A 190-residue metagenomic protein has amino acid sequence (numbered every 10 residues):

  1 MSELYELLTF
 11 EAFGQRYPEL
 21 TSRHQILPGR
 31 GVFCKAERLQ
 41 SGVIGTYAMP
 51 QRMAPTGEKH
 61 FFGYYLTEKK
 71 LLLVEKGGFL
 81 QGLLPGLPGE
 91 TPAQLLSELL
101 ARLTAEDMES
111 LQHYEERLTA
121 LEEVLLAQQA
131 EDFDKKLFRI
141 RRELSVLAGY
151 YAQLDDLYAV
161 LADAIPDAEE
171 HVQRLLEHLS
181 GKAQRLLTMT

Functional and structural regions predicted by a protein language model:
M1-G86, Q153-H171: Helix-boundary and N-terminal cytosolic regulatory elements
L7-E11, M108-L111, E115, D134 (+2 more regions): Generic detection of long, well-ordered alpha-helical segments
S22-R23, M49-R52, L96-S97, L111 (+2 more regions): Intrinsically disordered, low-complexity segments enriched in polar/charged residues with Gly/Pro, especially when
G57-D132: Switch/coupling subdomain of P-loop NTPase systems
E131-T190: Membrane-associated alpha-helical segments
